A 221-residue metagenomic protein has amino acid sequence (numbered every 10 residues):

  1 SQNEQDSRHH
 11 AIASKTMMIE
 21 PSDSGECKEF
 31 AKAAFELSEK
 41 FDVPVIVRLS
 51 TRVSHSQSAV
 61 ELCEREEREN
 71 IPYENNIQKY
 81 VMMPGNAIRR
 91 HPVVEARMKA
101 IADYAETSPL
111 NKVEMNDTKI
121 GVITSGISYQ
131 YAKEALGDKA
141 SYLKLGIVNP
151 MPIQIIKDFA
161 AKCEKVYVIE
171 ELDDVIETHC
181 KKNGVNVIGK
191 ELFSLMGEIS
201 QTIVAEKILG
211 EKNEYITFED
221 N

Functional and structural regions predicted by a protein language model:
S1-A13, K182: Flexible glycine/proline-rich, aromatic-decorated loop/lid segments
I12-E20: Glycine/charged-rich beta-loop-alpha catalytic/anionic-binding loops adjacent to active sites
P21-N221: Flexible, low-complexity linker and terminal segments
